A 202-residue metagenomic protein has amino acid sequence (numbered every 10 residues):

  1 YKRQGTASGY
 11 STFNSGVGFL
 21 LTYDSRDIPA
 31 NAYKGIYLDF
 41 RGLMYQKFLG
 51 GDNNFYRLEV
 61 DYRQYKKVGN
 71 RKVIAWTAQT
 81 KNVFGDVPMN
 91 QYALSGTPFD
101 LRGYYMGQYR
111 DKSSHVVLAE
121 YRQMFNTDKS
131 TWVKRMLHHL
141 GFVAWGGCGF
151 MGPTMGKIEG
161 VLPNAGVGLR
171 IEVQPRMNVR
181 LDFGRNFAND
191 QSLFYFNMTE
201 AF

Functional and structural regions predicted by a protein language model:
Y1: Conserved small/polar residues in nucleotide/adenosyl-binding loops
T6-Y10, V17-T22, R26-M136: C-terminal outer-membrane beta-barrel translocator/porin domains of Gram-negative envelope proteins and their
S11-T12, Q46-N53, Y109-S113, T154-L162 (+1 more regions): Solvent-exposed loop/turn segments connecting transmembrane beta-strands in outer-membrane beta-barrel proteins
S15-V17, I36, M177, F194: Envelope-exposed proteins and targeting segments
G18, V117, I171, D190-F202: Outer-membrane beta-barrel "beta-signal"
R122-P163: C-terminal hydrophobic structural anchor segments that stabilize assembly/packing rather than catalytic chemistry
V143-W145, N178-G184: Conserved active-site loop/cleft motifs that coordinate metal ions or position small ligands
N164-L169: Short glycine-rich, acidic/polar surface loops and turns
